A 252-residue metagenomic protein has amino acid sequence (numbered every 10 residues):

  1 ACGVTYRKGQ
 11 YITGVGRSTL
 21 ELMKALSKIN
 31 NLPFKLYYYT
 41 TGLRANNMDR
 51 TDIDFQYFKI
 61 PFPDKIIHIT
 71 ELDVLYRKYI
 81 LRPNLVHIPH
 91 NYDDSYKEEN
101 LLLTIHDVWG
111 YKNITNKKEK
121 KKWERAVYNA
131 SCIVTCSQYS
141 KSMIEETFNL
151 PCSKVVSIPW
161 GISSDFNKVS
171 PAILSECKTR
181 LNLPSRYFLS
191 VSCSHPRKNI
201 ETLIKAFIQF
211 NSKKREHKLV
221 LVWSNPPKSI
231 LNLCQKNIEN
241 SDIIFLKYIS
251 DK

Functional and structural regions predicted by a protein language model:
A1-K252: Carbohydrate transferase catalytic cores enriched for Leloir-type hexosyltransferases
